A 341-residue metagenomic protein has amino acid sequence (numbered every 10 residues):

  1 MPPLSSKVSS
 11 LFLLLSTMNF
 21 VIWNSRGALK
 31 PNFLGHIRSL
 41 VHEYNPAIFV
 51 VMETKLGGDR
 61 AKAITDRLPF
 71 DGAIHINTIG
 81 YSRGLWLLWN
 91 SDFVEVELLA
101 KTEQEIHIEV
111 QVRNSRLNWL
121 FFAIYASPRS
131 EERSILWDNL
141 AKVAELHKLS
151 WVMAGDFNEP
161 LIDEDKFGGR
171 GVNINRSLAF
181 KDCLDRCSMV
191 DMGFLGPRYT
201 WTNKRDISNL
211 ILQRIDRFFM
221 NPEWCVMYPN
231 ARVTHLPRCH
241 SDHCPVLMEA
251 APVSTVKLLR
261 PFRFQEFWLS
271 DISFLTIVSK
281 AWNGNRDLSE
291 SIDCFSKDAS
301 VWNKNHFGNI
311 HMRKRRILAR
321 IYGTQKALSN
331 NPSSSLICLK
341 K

Functional and structural regions predicted by a protein language model:
M1-K341: A shared catalytic/ligand-binding motif for oxyanion handling
